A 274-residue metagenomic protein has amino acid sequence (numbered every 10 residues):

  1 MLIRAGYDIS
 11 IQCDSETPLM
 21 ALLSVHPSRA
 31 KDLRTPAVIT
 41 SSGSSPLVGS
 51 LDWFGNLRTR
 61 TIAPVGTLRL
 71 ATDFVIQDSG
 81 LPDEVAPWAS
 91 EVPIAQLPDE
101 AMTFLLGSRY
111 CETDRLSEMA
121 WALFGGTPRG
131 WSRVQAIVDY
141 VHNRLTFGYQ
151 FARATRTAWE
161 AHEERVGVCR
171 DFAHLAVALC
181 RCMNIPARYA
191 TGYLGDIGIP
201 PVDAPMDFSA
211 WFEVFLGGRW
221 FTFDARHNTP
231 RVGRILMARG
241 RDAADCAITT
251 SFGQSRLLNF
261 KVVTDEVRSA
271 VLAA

Functional and structural regions predicted by a protein language model:
M1-A89: Intrinsically disordered, low-complexity N-terminal segments that are enriched in acidic
A5, A21, S41, A63-P64 (+7 more regions): Generic structural "secondary-structure junction" signal
C13, I76-G80, A86, Q96-G167 (+3 more regions): Secondary-structure boundary elements
S24-H26, A86-A95, R226-P230, F252-Q254: Short intrinsically disordered coil segments
L47, P93, N143, R153 (+3 more regions): Glycine-rich, flexible loop/turn motifs
G66, T127, P201-D203: Glycine-centered loop/turn motifs
D139, D171-N259: Hydrophobic/aromatic-rich core segments of domains that either
A274: Active-site/ligand-binding-proximal alpha/beta "capping" segment
